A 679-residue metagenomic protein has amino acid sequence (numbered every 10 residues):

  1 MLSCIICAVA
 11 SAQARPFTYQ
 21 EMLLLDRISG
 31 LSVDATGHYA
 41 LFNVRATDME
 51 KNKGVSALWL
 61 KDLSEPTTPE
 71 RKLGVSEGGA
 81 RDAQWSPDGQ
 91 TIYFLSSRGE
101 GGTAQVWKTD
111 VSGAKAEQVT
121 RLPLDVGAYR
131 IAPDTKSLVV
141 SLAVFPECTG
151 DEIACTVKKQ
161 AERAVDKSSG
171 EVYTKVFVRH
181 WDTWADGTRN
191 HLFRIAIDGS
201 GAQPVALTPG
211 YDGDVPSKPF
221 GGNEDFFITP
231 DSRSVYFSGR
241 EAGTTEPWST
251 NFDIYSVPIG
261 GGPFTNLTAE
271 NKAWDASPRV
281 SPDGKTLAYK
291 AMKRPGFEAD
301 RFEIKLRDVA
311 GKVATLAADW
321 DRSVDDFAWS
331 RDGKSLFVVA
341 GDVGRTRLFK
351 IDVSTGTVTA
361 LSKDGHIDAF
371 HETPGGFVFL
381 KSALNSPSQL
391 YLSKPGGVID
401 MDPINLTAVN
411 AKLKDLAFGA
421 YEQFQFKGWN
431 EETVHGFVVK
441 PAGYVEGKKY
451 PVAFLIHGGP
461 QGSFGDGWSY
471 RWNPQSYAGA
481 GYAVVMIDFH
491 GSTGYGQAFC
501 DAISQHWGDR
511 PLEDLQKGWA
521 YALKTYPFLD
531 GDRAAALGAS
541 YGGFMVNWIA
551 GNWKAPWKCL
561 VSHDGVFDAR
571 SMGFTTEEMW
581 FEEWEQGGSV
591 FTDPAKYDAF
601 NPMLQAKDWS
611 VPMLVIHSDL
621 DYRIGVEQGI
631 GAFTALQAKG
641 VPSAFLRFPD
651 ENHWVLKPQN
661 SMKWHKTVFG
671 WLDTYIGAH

Functional and structural regions predicted by a protein language model:
S32, V139-S141, V165-I197, G201-L207 (+6 more regions): Non-catalytic accessory segments flanking enzyme active sites
A35-T36, P87-D88, P133-D134, P230-D231 (+3 more regions): Residue-level detector of Asp-centered blade-edge/turn motifs that repeat once per structural unit in beta-propeller
A40, G89-I92, L138, V235 (+3 more regions): Hydrophobic beta-strand positions that form the internal "hydrophobic ladder" of WD40/Gbeta-like beta-propeller blades
V44-A57, L73-R81, L95-W107, R121-G127 (+10 more regions): A flexible loop/linker signature enriched in serine peptidases of the S9 family
L63-P66, D110-A114, I197-S200, P258-G262 (+3 more regions): Short loop/turn segments that connect beta-strands within beta-propeller blades
K448-G458: Short beta-strand element of the alpha/beta-hydrolase
N473, A478-G479, M486-H679: Active-site-proximal cap/loop segments of hydrolase catalytic domains
